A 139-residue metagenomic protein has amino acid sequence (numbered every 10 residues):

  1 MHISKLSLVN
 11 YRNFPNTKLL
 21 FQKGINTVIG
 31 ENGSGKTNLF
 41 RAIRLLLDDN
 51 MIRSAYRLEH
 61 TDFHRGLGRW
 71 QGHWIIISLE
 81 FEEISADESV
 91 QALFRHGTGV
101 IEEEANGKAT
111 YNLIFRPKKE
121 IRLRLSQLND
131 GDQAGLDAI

Functional and structural regions predicted by a protein language model:
M1-D48, Y56-R69: Pre-Walker A-like glycine/lysine-rich segment at the N-terminus of P-loop NTPase domains
S4, I75-I77, A109-L113: Hydrophobic residues positioned within well-ordered beta-strands of beta-sheet architectures
V9, Q22, E80-I84, R116: Solvent-exposed residues in well-ordered beta-strands and their adjoining turns, especially edge/terminal strands
F40-A105: Conserved P-loop NTP-binding catalytic core
I84-I139: Electropositive, glycine-dotted interaction segments that contact anionic polymers or phosphate-rich ligands
